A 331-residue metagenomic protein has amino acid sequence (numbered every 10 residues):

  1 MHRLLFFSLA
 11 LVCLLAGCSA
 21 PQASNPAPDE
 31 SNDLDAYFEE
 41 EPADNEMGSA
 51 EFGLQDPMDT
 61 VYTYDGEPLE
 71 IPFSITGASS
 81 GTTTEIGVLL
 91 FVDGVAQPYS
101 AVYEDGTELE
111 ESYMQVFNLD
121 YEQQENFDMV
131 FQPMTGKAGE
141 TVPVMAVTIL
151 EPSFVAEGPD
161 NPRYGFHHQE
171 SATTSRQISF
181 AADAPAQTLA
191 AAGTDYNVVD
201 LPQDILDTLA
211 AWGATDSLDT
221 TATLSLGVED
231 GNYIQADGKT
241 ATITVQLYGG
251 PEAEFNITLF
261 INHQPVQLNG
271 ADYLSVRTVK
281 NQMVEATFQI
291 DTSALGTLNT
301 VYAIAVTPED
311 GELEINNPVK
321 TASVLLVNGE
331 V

Functional and structural regions predicted by a protein language model:
L14-G17: C-terminal motif of bacterial Sec signal peptides marking the signal peptidase cleavage site
S19-P21: Bacterial signal peptide processing site
N25-T63, N197-G231: Low-complexity, acidic Ser/Thr/Pro/Gly-rich terminal tails and inter-domain linkers that flank the onset of structured
E70-A78, T242-Y248: Short edge beta-strand/loop segments characteristic of extracellular beta-sandwich folds
G81-Q97, D105, Y248-P265: Short acidic, flexible loop segments centered on an aromatic residue
Y103-T135, A271-F288: Intrinsically disordered, low-complexity Pro/Gly/Ser/Thr-rich segments with frequent PxxP/GP/PP motifs and embedded
P133-M145, V155-A156, S293-Y302: Short glycine/proline/serine/threonine-rich loop/turn segments at secondary-structure transition edges
F154-A210, G311-V331: Short beta-strand elements
